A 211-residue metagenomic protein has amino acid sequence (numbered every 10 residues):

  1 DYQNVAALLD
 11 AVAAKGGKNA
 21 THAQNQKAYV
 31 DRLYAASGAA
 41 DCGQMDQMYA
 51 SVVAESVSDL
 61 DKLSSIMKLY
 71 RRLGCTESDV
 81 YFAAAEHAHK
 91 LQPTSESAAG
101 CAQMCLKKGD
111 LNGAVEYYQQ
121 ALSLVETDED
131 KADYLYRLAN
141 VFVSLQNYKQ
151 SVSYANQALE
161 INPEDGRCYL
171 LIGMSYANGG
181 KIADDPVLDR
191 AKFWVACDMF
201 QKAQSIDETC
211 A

Functional and structural regions predicted by a protein language model:
D1, R71-C75, K107-G109, E126-E129 (+3 more regions): Short coil/turn linking the two alpha-helices of tandem helical-hairpin repeats
D1-A11, Q24, M174-K202: Short coil/linker segments at helix-helix boundaries
D1-V5, N19-D31, D41-M45, E55-I66 (+4 more regions): Generic helix N-cap/helix-start motif at coil->alpha-helix transitions
V12, H87-A88, A121-L124, Q157-A158 (+1 more regions): Canonical positions in the second alpha-helix
G16, S56, L91-Q92, V125-D128 (+3 more regions): A structural motif in tetratricopeptide-repeat
S65-Y70, A84, C101, A121 (+3 more regions): Structural register within alpha-helical repeat arrays
